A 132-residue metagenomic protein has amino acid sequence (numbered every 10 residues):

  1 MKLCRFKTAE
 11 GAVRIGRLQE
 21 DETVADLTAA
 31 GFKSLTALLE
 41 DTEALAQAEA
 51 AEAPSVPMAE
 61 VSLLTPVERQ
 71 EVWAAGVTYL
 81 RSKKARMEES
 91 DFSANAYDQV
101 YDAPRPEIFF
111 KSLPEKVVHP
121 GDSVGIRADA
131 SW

Functional and structural regions predicted by a protein language model:
K2-D41: Gly/serine-rich nucleotide phosphate-binding loop at the start of the catalytic core of nucleotide/ADP-ribose-handling
C4, E43-W132: Active-site microenvironments in enzyme catalytic cores
